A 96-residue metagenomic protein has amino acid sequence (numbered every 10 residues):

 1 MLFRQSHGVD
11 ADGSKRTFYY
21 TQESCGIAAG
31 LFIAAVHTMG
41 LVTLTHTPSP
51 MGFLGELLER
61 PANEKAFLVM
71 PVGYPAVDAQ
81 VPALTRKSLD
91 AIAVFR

Functional and structural regions predicted by a protein language model:
S6-H7, A76: Short, charged/polar surface micro-motifs in flexible loops or helix N-caps
H7-L57: Small-aliphatic-rich amphipathic alpha-helix that forms the alpha element of a beta-alpha
V36, L58, A62, Y74-A76: Short leucine-rich amphipathic alpha-helical surface patches
M39-V42, E64-L68: A short pocket-lining beta-strand/turn micro-motif at the edge of beta-sheets
F53-F67: Short, electropositive alpha-helical surface patch
F67-R96: C-terminal helix-cap and adjacent tail motif
